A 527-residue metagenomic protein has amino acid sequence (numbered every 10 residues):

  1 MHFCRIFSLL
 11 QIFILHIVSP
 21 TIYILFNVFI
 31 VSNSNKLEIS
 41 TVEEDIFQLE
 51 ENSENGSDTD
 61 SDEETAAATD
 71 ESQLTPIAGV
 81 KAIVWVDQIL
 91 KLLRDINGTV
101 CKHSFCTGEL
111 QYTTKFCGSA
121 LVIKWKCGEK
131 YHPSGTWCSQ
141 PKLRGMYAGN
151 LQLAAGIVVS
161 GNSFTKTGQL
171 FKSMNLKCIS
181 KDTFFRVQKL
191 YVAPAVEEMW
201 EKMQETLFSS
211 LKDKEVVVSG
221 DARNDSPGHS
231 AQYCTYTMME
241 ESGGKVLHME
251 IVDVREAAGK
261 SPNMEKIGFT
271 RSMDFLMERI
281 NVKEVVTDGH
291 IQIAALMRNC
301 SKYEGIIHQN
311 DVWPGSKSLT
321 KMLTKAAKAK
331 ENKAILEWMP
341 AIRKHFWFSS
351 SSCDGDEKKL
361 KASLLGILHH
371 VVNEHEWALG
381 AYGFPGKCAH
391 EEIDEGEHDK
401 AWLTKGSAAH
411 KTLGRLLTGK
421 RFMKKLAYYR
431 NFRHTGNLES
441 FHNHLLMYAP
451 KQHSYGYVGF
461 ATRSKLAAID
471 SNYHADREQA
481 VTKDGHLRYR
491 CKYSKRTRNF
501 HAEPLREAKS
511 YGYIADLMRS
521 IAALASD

Functional and structural regions predicted by a protein language model:
F7-S8: Intrinsic disorder
V18, Y23-P76, G108, C117-F164 (+7 more regions): RNase H-like nuclease fold core
P76-I89, F105-T113: Short Cys/His-rich Zn2+-coordinating modules
W85-T99, T114-L121: Short, flexible, mixed-charge glycine/proline-rich loop motifs that serve as phosphate/nucleic-acid-contacting
V100-F105, E129: Short, cysteine/histidine-rich loop/knuckle motifs that typically chelate Zn2+
N162, I179-D182, Q292, K359 (+4 more regions): Generic recognition of stable, solvent-exposed alpha-helical segments in well-folded globular domains
V285, M423-S526: Amphipathic alpha-helical/coiled-coil segments positioned at domain termini
